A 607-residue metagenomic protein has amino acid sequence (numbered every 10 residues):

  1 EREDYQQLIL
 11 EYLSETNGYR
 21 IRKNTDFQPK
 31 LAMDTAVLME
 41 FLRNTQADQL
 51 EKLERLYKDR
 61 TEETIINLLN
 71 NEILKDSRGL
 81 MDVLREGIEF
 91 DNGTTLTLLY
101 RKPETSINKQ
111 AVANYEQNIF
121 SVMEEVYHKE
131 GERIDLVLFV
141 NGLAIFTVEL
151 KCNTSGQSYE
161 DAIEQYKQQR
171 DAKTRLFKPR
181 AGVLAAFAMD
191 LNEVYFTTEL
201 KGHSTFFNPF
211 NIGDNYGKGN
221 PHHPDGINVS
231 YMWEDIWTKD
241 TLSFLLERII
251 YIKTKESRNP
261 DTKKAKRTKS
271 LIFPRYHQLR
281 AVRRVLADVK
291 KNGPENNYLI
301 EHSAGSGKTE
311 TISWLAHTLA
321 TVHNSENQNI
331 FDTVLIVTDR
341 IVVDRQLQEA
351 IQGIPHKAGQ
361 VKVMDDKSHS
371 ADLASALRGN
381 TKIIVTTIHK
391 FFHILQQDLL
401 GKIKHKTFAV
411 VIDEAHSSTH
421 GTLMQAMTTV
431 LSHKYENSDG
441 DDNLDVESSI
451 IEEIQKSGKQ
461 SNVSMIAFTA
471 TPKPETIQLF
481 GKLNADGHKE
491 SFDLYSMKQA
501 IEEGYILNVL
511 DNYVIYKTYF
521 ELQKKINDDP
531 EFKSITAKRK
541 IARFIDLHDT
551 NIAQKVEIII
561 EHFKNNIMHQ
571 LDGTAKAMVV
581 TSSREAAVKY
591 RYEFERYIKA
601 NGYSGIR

Functional and structural regions predicted by a protein language model:
E1-T333, V342, Q346-K357, G379 (+6 more regions): ATP-dependent helicase/translocase motor core
F187-A188, I384-T387, V463-T469: Structural recognition of the conserved hydrophobic beta-strand(s) that form the central parallel beta-sheet of P-loop
N228, E475-T574, R591-R596, S604: Interdomain helical connector at the RecA1-RecA2 junction of SF1/SF2 helicase-like NTPases
S303, D339, S582: P-loop (Walker A) phosphate-binding loop of NTP-binding proteins
T333, N380-I383, K406-A409, S461-I466: Loop/turn-to-beta-strand initiation segments
Q352-Q396: Inter-Walker segment of RecA-like/P-loop motor cores
T381-E414, S418-T429, N443-I454: Conserved RecA-like ASCE ATPase "motif II neighborhood" in helicase/translocase motors
H420-V509: Post-DEXD/H (motif II) to motif III coupling segment of the RecA-like Helicase ATP-binding lobe
